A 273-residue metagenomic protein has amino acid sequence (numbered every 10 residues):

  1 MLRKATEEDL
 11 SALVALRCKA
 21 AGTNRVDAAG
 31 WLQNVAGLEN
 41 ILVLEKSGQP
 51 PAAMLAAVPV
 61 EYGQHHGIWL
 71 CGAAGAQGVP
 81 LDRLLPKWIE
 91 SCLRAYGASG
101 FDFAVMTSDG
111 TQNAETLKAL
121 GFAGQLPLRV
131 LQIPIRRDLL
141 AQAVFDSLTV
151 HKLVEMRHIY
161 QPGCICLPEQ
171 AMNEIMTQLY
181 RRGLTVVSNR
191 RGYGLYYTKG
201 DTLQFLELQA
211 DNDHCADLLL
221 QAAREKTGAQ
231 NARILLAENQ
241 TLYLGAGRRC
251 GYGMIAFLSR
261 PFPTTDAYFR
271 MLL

Functional and structural regions predicted by a protein language model:
M1-R3: Extreme N-terminal starter segment of soluble prokaryotic enzymes
T6-E7, S11-A21, A28-R83, K87 (+1 more regions): Conserved donor-binding loop and adjoining core beta-sheet/short helix segment in diverse acyl/aminoacyl transferases
A15-D27, M156-L167: Helix-loop element at the rim of GNAT/NAT acetyltransferase active sites that forms part of the acceptor-substrate
E39, A98-F101, T227-A229: Short, high-confidence coil segments that cap the C-terminus of an alpha-helix and link into the following beta-strand
E45, L120-L206: Amide-forming acyltransferase catalytic core, primarily the GNAT-like/NAT-type and related acyltransferase folds
L55, T107, K118-L140, Q209-D213 (+2 more regions): Active-site/acyl-donor-binding loops of N-acyltransferases
G75-S99, A119, D213-R224: Conserved acetyl-CoA-binding loop-helix of GNAT-fold acetyltransferases
Y96, F101-D102, T107, N113 (+2 more regions): Hydrophobic, ordered structural segments
